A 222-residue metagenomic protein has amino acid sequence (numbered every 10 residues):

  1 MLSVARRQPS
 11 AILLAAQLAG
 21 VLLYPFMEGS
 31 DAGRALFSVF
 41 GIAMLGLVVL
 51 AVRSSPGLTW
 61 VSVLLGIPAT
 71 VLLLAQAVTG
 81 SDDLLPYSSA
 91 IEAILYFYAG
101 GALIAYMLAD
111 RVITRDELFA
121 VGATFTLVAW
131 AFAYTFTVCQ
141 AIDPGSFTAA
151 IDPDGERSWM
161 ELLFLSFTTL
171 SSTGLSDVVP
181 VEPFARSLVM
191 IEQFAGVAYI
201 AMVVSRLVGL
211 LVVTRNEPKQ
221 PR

Functional and structural regions predicted by a protein language model:
M1-L14, S54-G57: N-terminal membrane topogenic signal
Q17-G20, V39-L50, Y98-G101: Central hydrophobic cores of alpha-helical transmembrane segments in multi-pass inner-membrane proteins across all
V21-A35, V48-G57, V78-T79: Short, hydrophobic transmembrane alpha-helix segments
F26-G41, V63, L85-F97, M160-L163: Structural signature of hydrophobic alpha-helical transmembrane segments
M27-S30, A129-F164: Outer-pore turret/helix-boundary of cation channels
P56-P68, L85-A93, I113-T124: Cytoplasmic-side transmembrane-helix entry/capping segments in multi-pass membrane proteins
Y98-G145: Pore-domain transmembrane helices of cation channels
E156-P218: Pore domain of cation channels
